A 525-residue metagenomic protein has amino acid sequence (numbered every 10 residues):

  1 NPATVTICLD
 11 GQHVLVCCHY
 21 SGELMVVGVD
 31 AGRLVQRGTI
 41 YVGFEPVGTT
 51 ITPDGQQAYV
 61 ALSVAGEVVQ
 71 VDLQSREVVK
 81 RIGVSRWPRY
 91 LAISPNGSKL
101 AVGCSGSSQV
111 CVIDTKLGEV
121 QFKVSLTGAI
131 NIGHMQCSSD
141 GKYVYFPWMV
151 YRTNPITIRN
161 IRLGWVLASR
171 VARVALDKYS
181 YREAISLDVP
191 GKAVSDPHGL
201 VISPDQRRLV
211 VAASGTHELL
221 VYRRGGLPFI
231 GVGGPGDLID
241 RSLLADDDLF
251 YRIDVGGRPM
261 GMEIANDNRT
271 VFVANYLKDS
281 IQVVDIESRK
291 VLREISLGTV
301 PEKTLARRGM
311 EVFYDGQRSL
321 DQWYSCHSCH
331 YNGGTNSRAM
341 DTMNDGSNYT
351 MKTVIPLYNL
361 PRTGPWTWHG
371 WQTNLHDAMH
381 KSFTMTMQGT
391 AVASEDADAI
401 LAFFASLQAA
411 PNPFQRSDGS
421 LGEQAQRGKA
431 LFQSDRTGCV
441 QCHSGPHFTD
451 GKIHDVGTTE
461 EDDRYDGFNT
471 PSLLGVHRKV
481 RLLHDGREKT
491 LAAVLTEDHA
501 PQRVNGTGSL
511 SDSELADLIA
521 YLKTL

Functional and structural regions predicted by a protein language model:
N1-H13, C17, S195-H198: Beta-strand-rich domains and repeat architectures in extracellular enzymes and scaffolds, especially beta-propellers
A3-T4, P46-T49, P88-L91, I132-M135 (+1 more regions): Repeated scaffold domains used in trafficking and secretory/extracellular systems, primarily beta-propellers
H13, D54-Q57, Q74-E77, N96-K99: Tandem repeat domain/solenoid detector
C18-Y20, L62-V64, C104-G106, A213-G215 (+1 more regions): Conserved strand-to-loop turn within each blade of WD40 beta-propeller repeats
R37-T39, V60, R81, V102 (+5 more regions): Residue-level detector of high-confidence beta-strand sites
T39-V42, R81-R86, V124-G128, D188-K192 (+2 more regions): Surface loop/turn motifs at the tips and blade-to-blade linkers of beta-strand repeat domains
S94, K99, S108, G118 (+3 more regions): Periplasmic c-type cytochrome electron-transfer domains
